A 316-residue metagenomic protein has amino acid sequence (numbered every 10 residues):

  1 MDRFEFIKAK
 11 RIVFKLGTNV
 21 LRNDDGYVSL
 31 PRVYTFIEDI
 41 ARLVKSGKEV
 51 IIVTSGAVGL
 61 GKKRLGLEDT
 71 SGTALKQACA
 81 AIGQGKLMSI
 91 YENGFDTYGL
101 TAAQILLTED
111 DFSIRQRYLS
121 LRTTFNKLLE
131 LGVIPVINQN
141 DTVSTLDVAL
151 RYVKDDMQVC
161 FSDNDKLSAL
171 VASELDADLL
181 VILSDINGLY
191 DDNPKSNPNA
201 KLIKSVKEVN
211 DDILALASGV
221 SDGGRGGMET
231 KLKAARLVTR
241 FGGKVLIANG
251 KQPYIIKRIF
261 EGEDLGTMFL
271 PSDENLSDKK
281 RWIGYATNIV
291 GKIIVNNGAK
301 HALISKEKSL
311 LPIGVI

Functional and structural regions predicted by a protein language model:
M1-T101, I105-I316: C-terminal catalytic "cap/lid" subdomain
